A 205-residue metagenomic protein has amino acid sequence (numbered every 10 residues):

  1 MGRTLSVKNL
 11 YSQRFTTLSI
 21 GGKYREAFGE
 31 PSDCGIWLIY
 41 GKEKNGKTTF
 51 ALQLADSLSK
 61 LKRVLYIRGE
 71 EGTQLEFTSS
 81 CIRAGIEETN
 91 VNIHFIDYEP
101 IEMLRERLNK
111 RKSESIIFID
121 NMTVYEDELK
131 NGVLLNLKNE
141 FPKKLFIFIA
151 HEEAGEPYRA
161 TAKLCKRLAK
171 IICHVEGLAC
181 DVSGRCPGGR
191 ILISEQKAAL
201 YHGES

Functional and structural regions predicted by a protein language model:
M1-R14: Charged, amphipathic alpha-helical linker segments immediately N-terminal to NTP-binding catalytic cores
F15-P31: Pre-Walker A adenine-sensing motif
D33-M103: Conserved P-loop
C34, L61-K62, E114, K143 (+1 more regions): Short, well-ordered alpha-helix to beta-strand connector turns
G41-K42, G69, D120-V124, H151: Structural motif
G46-F50, E126-G132, P157-Y158: Active-site-adjacent loop/helix micro-motif of nuclease/hydrolase catalytic cores
F95-I149: Phosphate-binding/switch loop-helix module in NTP-utilizing enzymes
N139-S205: Phosphate-binding/switch region of NTP-binding enzymes
